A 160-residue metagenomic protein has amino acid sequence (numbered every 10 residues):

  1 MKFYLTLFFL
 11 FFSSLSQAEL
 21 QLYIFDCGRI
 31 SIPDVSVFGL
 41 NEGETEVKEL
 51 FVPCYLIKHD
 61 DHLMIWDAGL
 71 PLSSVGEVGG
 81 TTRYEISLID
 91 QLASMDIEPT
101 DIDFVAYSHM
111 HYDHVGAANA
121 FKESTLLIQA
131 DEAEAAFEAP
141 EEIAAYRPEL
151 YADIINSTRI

Functional and structural regions predicted by a protein language model:
M1-Y4: Positively charged n-region of N-terminal signal peptides that target proteins for export
F11-Q17: N-terminal signal peptide c-region/cleavage motif recognized by signal peptidases
L20, C27-D90: Conserved beta-strand hairpin/beta-sheet module of binuclear metal-dependent hydrolase folds, prominently
L20, S124-T125, T158: A structural micro-motif
I24, L63-D67, F104-A106, L126-Q129: Structural recognition of the beta-strand scaffold that forms the well-ordered cores of secreted hydrolase catalytic
L70, Y112, E132: Short, glycine/acidic-enriched loop or turn micro-motifs at the edges of active sites
G79-I128: Active-site metal-binding motif and surrounding structural segment of the metallo-beta-lactamase
I86, Q91-I97, D101, D131-I160: Metallo-beta-lactamase
